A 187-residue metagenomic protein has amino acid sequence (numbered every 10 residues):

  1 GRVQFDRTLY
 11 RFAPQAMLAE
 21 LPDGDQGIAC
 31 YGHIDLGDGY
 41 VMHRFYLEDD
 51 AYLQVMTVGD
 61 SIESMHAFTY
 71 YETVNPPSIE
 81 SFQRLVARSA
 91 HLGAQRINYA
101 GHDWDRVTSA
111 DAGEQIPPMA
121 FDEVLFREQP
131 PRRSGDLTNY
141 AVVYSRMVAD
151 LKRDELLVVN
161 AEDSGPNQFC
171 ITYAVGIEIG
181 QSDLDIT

Functional and structural regions predicted by a protein language model:
G1-G24, A29-T187: Mixed-charge, low-complexity intrinsically disordered regions
